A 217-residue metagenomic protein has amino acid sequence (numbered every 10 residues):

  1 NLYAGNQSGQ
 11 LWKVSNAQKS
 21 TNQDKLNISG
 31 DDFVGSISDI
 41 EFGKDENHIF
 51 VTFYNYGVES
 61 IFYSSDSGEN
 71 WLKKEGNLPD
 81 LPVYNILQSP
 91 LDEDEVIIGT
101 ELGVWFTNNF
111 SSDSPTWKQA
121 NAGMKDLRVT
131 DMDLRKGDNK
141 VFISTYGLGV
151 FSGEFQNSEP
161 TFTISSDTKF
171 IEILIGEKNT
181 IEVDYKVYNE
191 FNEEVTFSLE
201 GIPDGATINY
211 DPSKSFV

Functional and structural regions predicted by a protein language model:
N1-E159: Extracellular glycan-interacting surfaces
N157-V217: Long beta-sheet-rich domains in secretory-pathway and surface-associated proteins
